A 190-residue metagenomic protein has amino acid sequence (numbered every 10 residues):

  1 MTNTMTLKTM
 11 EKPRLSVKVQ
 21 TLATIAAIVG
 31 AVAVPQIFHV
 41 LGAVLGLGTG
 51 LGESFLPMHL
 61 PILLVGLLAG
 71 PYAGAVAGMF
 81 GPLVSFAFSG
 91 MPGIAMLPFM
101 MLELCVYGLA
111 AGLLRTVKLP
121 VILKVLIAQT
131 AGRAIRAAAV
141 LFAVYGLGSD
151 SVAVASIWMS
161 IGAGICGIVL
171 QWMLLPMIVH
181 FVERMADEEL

Functional and structural regions predicted by a protein language model:
T2-L68, Y72-A73: Hydrophobic transmembrane alpha-helices
N3, H39-G52, L56, G90-P98 (+1 more regions): Membrane-embedded alpha-helical hairpins and interfacial helices in multi-pass inner-membrane proteins
E11-S16, L113-V121: Membrane-interface helix-boundary motifs at transmembrane edges
T21-A26, L60, L64, A75-M79 (+4 more regions): Hydrophobic alpha-helical transmembrane segments
I28-V32, G81-P82, L104, R133: Residue-level recognition of pore/gate-forming positions within transmembrane alpha-helices of multi-pass
A31, P35, H39, G66 (+4 more regions): Structural signal for membrane-spanning alpha-helices in multi-pass inner-membrane proteins, emphasizing helix cores
L56-P61, M101-V106, V169: Membrane-embedded alpha-helical segments of multi-pass membrane proteins, especially the transmembrane helices
V76, P82-T116: Helix-adjacent hinge/juxtasegments
